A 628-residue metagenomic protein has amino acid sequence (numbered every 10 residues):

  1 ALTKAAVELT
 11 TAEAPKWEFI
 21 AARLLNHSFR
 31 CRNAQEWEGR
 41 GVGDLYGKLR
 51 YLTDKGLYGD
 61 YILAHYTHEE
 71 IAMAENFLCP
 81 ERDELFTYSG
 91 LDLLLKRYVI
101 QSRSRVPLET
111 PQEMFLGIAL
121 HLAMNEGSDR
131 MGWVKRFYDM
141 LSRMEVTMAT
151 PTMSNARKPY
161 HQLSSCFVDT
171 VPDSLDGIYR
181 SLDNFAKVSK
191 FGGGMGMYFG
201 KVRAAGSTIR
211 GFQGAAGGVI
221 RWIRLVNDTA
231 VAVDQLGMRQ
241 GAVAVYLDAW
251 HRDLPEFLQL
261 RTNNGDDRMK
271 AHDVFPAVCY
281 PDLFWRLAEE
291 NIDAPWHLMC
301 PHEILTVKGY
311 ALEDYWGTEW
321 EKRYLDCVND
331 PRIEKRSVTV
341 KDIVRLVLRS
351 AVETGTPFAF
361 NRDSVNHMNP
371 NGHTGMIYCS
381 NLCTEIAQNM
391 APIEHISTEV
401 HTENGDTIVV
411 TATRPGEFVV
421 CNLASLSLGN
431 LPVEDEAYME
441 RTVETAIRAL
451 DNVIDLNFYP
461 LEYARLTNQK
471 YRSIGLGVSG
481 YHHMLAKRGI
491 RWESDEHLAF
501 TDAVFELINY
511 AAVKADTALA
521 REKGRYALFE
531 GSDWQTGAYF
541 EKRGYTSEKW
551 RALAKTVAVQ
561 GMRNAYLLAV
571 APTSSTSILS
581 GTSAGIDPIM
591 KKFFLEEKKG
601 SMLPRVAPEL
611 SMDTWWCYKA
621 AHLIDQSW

Functional and structural regions predicted by a protein language model:
A1-W628: Long, C-terminal-biased catalytic regions of enzyme "large/alpha" subunits
